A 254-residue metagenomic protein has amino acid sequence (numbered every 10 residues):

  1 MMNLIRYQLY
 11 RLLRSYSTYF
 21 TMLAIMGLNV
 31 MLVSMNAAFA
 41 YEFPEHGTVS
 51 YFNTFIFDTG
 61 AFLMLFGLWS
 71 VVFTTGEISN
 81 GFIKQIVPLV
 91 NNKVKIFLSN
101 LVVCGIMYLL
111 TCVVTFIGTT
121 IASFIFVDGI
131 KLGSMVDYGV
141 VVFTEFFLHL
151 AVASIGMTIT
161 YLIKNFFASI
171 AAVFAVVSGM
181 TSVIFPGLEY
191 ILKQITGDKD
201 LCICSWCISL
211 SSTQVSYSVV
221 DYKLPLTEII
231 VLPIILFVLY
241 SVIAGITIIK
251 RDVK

Functional and structural regions predicted by a protein language model:
M1-I25: Aromatic- and glycine-rich beta-strand/loop motifs that create alpha-glucan
Q8, L232-K254: Junction motif at the cytosolic side of a transmembrane helix
Q8, V90-N92, I159, N165 (+1 more regions): Generic structural signal for small/hydrophobic residues in well-ordered secondary structure, especially within
R11, T75, I86-P88, G156 (+1 more regions): Helix-capping/transition residues at the boundaries of transmembrane alpha-helices and the short helical linkers
T18-F73, F97-F174, S178-Y190, S212-P233: Secretory targeting signals
S70-L89, K93-V94, V253: Transmembrane helix boundary and interhelical loop/hinge segments in multi-pass membrane proteins
V87-P88, K93, V176, I191-Q194: Membrane interface segments of multi-pass transport proteins and intramembrane proteases
F185-S212: Juxtamembrane non-transmembrane "cap" segments at the membrane-aqueous interface of multi-pass membrane proteins
